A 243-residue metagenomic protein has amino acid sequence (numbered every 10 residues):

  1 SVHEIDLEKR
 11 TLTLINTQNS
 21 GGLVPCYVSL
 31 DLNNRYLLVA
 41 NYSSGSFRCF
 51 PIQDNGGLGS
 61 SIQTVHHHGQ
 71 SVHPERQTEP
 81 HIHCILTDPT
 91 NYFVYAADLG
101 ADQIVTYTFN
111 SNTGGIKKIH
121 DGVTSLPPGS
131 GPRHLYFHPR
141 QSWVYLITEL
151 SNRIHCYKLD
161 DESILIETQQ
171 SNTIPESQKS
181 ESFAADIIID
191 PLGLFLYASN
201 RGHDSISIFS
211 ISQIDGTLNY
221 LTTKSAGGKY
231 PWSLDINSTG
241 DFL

Functional and structural regions predicted by a protein language model:
S1, V39-Y42, D88, A96-L99 (+3 more regions): Conserved beta-strand positions in repeat-built beta-propeller and related beta-rich domains
S1-N34: Blade-loop segments of beta-propeller domains
V2, G45-R48, D102-I104, N152-I154 (+1 more regions): Structural signal for beta-propeller blades
H3-R10, C49-G59, Y107-I116, Y157-L165 (+1 more regions): Short loop/turn segments immediately following beta-strands, especially the blade-tip and inter-blade linker loops
T13-N19, Q63, G69-E75, I119-L126 (+2 more regions): A short beta-strand motif characteristic of beta-propeller blades
G21-L32, Y36, H68-N91, L126-Q141 (+2 more regions): Beta-rich, blade/repeat-based domains predominating in secreted/periplasmic proteins but also intracellular
Y42, I52, L99-G100, F109 (+4 more regions): Short loop/turn segments immediately following the C-termini of beta-strands
F93-R153: Loop-centered beta-sheet repeat module
